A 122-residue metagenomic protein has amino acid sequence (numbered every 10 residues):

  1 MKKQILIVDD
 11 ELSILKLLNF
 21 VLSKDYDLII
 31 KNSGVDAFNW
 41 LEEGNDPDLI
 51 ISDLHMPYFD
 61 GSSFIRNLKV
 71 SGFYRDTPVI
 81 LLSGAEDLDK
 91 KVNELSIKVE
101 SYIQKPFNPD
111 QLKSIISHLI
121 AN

Functional and structural regions predicted by a protein language model:
L12-I29: Two-component/phosphorelay signaling modules centered on CheY-like receiver
N32-L49: Acidic, metal-coordinating helix/loop segments flanking the phosphotransfer/catalytic sites of two-component signaling
D53: Active-site residues of response regulator receiver
M56: Receiver (REC) domain active-site loop signature in two-component systems and cognate sites in sensor histidine kinases
F107-I116: C-terminal output helix
